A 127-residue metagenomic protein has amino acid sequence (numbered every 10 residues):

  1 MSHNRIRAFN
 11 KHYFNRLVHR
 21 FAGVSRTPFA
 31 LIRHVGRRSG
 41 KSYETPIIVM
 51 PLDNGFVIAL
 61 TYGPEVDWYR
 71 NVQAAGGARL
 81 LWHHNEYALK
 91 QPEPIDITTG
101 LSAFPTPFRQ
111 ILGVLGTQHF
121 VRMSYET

Functional and structural regions predicted by a protein language model:
M1-F29, P107-Q118: Alpha-helical membrane-targeting segments
M1-R7, R33-G36, A75-L81, E126-T127: N-terminal short leaders/motifs
R5-K11, L17-A22, G40-Y43, V49-D53 (+1 more regions): A broad, low-specificity signal for short, low-complexity segments enriched in glycine/proline and polar/charged
I6, I32, I47-I48, I58 (+2 more regions): Weak global preference for isoleucine
V18-G23, H34-R37, I58, E65-D67 (+1 more regions): Intrinsically disordered, low-complexity segments enriched in polar/charged residues with Gly/Pro, especially when
T27-T61: Short beta-strand segments
G63-T127: Short, structured beta-strand-loop surface elements
